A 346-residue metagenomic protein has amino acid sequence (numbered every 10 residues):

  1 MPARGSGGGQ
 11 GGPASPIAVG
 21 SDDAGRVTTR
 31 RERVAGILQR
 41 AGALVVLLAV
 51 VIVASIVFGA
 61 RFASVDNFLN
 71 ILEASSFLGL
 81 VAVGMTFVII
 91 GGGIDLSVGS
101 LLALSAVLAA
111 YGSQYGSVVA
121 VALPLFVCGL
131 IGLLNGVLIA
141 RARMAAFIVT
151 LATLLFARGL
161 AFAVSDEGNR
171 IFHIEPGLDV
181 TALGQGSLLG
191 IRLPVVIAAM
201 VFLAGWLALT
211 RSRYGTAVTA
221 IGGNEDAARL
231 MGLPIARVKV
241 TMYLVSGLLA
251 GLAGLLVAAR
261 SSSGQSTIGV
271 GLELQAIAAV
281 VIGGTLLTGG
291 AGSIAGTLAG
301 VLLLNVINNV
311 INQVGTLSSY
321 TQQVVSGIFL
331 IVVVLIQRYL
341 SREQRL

Functional and structural regions predicted by a protein language model:
M1-V53, L203-A204, G223, L230-R237 (+1 more regions): Cytosolic-side transmembrane-helix boundaries in multi-pass membrane proteins
R33-A35, G91-I94, L130-F172, A208-R213 (+3 more regions): Short loop segments and helix-boundary regions at transmembrane helix junctions of multi-pass inner-membrane proteins
R40-V45, I71, L78-G79, S100-L101 (+8 more regions): Hydrophobic alpha-helical transmembrane segments
A43-I56, M85, A157-A161, I197-W206 (+4 more regions): Hydrophobic core segments of alpha-helical transmembrane domains in multi-pass membrane transport and ion-translocation
A49-Y115, V137-M144, V280-I294, I328: Single transmembrane alpha-helix segments in multi-pass membrane proteins
Y115-V118, A122-P124, L130-N135, I139 (+1 more regions): Helix-loop-helix "hairpin" substructures at the membrane interface of multi-pass membrane proteins
A142, A146-S212, A217, V238-T241 (+4 more regions): Transmembrane helix-bundle core of multi-pass membrane transporters and related energy-transducing complexes
L244, A250, R260-G327: Transmembrane alpha-helical segments in multi-pass inner-membrane proteins
